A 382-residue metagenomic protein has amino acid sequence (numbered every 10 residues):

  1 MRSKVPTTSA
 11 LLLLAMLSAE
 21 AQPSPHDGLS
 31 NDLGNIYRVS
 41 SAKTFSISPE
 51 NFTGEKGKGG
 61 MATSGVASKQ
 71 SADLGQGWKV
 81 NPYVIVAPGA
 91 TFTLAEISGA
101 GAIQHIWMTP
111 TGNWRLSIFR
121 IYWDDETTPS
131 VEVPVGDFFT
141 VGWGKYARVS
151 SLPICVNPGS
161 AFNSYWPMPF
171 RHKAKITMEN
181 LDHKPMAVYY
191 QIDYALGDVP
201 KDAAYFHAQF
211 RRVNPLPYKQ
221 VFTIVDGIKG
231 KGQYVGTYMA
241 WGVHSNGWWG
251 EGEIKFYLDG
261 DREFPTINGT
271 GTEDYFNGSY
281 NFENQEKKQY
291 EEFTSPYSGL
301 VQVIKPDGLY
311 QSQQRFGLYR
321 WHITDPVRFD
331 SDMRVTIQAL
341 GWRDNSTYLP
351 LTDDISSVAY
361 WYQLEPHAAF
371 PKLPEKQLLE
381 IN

Functional and structural regions predicted by a protein language model:
M1-S9: Bacterial N-terminal signal peptides that target proteins for export
T8-L17: Bacterial N-terminal signal peptides
Q22-N382: Beta-strand-centric surfaces of beta-sandwich/beta-rich domains
